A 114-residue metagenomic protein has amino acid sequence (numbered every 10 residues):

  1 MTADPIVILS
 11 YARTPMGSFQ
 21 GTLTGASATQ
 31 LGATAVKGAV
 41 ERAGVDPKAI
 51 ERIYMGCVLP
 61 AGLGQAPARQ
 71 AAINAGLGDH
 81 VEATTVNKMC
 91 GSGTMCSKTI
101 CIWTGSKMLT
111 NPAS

Functional and structural regions predicted by a protein language model:
M1-V81: Conserved "HGTGT" condensation-loop signature of ketosynthase/thiolase-family condensing enzymes that catalyze
D79-M89: N-terminal glycine-rich cofactor-binding segment that shapes the pocket for flavin-like pterin cofactors
N87-S114: Active-site-proximal alpha-helical scaffold in enzymes
